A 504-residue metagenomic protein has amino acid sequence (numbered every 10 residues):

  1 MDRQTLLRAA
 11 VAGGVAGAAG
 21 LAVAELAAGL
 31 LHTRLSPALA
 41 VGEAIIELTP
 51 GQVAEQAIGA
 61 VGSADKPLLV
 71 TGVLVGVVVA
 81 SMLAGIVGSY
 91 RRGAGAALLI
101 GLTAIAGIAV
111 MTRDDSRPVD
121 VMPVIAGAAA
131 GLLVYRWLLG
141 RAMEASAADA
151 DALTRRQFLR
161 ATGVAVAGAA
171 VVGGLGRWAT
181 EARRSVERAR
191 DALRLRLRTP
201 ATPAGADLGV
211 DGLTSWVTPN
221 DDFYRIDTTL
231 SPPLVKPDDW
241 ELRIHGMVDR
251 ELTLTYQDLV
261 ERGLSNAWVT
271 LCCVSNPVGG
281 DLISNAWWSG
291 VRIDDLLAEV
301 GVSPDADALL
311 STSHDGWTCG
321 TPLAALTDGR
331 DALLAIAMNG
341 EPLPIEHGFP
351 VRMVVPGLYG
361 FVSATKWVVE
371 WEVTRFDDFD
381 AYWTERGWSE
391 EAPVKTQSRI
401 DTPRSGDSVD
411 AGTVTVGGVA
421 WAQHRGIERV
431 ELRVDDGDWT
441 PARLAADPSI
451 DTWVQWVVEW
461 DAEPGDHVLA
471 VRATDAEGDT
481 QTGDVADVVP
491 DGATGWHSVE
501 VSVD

Functional and structural regions predicted by a protein language model:
M1-R8, D65, D115-V119, A152 (+1 more regions): Juxtamembrane/transmembrane-helix boundary motifs in multi-pass membrane proteins
M1-Y90: Membrane-anchoring hydrophobic segments
A22, L26, L83, V87 (+3 more regions): Hydrophobic membrane-targeting alpha-helices
G29, T33, G140-A148, E181-S185: Transmembrane helix-loop junctions in multipass membrane proteins, especially transporters and channels
V78, R91-G93, D114-P118, L133 (+2 more regions): Structured, non-membrane catalytic/scaffold regions adjacent to prosthetic-group chemistry
A84, S89-L153: N-terminal secretory signal peptides
A148-V166: N-terminal secretory signal peptides and thylakoid transit peptides that target proteins across membranes
Q157, V166-A169, G173-R177, E181 (+1 more regions): Extended acidic/polar, glycine-enriched regions that form or flank non-catalytic beta-rich accessory modules
